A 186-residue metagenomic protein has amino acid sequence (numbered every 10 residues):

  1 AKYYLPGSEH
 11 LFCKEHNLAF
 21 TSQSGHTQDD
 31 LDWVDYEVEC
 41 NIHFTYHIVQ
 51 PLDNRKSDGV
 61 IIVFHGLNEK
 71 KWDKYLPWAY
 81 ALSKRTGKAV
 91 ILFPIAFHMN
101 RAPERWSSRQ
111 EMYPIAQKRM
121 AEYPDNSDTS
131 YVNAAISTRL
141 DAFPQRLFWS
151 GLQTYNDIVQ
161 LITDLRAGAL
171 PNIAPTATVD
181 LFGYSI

Functional and structural regions predicted by a protein language model:
A1-K56: N-terminal cap/lid segment of alpha/beta-hydrolase-fold proteins
A1-Y4, I91, I95, L181-I186: Short, charged N-terminal helix-start/capping segments
V34, G66-K74, S83-R85, R146-Q153 (+2 more regions): Conserved aromatic-histidine-acidic binding/catalytic patches
N41, G59, D73-P77, R85 (+2 more regions): Short, well-structured alpha-helical interface segments that form or flank functional binding sites
T45-D125: Short, surface-exposed "cap/lid" segments of acyl-processing enzymes
S57-V63, R139-D141, S185: Glycine-rich, often proline-containing surface loops adjacent to acidic residues and nearby aromatics that form
S108-N172: Alpha/beta-hydrolase active-site loop
L170-S185: Alpha/beta-hydrolase fold nucleophile elbow
